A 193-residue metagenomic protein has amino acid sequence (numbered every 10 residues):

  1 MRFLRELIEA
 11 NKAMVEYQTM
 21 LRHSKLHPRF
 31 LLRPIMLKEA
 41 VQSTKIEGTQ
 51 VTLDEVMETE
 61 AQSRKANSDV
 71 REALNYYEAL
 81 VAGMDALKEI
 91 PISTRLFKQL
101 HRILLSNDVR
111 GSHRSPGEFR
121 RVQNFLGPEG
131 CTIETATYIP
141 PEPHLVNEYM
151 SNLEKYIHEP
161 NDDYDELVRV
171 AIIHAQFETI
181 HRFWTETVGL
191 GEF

Functional and structural regions predicted by a protein language model:
M1-F193: FIC/Doc superfamily catalytic core
